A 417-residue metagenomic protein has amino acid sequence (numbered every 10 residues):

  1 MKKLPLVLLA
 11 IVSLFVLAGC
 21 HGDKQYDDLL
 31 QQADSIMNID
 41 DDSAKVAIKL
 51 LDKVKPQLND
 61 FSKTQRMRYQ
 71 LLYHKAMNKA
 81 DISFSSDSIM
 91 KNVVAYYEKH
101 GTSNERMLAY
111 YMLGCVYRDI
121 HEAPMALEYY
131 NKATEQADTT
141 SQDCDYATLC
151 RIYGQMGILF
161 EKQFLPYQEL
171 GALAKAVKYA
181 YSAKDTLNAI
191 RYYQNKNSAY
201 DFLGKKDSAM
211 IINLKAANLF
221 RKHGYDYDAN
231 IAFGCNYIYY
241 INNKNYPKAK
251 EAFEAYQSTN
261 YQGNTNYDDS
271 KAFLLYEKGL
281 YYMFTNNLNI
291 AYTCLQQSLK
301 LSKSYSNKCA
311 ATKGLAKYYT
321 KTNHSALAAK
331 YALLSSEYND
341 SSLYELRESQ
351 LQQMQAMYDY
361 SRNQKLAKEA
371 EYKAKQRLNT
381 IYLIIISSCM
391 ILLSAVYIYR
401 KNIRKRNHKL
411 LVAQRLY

Functional and structural regions predicted by a protein language model:
G22-D87: Start-of-domain marker
D23-K24, S62-R66, N104, C144-A147 (+4 more regions): Residue signature of alpha-solenoid helical repeat architecture, marking inter-repeat boundaries and helix-start
K24-S35, D41-K45, F84-D87, N289-Y292 (+1 more regions): Hydrophobic positions within repeat-based interaction scaffolds
Q31, L72, E105, M112 (+10 more regions): "A position-specific structural signal for the A-helix of alpha-solenoid helical repeats
A44-A47, S86, A126, E169 (+4 more regions): Single-residue signature of alpha-solenoid repeat helices
D52-P56, K91-E98, K132-S141, A174-K184 (+4 more regions): Amphipathic alpha-helical segments of tetratricopeptide repeats
